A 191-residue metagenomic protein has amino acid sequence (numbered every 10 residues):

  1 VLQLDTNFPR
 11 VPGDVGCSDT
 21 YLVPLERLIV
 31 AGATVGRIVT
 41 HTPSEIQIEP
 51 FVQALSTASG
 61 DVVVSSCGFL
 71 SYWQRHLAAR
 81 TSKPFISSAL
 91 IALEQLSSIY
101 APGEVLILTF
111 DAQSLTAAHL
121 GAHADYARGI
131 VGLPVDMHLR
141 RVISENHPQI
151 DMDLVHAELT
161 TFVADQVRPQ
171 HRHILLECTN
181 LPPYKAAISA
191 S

Functional and structural regions predicted by a protein language model:
V1-Q47, D111-I150: N-terminal glycine-rich anion-binding loop in soluble enzyme alpha/beta folds
N7, V62-Q74, A89-A92, F110-S114 (+1 more regions): Gly/Ser/Thr-rich loops at beta-strand to alpha-helix junctions that form or flank small-molecule/cofactor-binding
P9, V15, L90-P102, T109: Ligand-binding pocket scaffold of soluble enzyme catalytic domains
E45-G60, E158-Q170: Short, well-structured alpha-helical segments in soluble
E49-Q53, F69-H76: N-terminal active-site wall of soluble small-molecule enzyme domains
H76-I99, S189-S191: Short, acidic/small-residue loops that bind anionic groups at enzyme active sites
S98, A117-L120, A187: Short, well-ordered secondary-structure micro-motifs
L154-S189: Charge-patterned, long linear interaction tracts outside catalytic cores
